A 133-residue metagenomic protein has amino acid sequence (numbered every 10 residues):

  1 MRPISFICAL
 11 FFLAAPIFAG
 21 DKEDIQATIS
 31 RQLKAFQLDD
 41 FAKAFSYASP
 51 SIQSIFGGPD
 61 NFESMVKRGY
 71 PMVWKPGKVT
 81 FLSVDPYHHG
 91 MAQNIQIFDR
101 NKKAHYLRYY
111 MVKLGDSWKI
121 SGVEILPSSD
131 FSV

Functional and structural regions predicted by a protein language model:
M1-S5: Positively charged n-region of N-terminal signal peptides that target proteins for export
A14-P16: N-terminal signal peptide c-region/cleavage motif recognized by signal peptidases
E23-R31, L38-H89: Short solvent-exposed beta->alpha transition segments
S83-V133: Exposed beta-sheet edge and beta->alpha loop/turn motif
